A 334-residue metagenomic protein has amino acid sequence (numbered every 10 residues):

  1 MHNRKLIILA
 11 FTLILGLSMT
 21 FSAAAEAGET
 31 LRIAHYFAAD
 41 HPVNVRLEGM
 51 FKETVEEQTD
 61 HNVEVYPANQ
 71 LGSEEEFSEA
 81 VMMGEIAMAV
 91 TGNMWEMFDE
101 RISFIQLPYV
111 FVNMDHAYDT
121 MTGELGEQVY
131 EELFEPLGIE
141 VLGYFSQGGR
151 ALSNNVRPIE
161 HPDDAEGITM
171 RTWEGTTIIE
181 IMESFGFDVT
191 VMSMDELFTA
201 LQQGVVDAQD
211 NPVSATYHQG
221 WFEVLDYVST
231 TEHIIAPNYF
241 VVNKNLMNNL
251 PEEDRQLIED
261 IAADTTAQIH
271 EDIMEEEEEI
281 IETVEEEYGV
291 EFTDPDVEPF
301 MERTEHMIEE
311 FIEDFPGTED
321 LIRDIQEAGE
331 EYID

Functional and structural regions predicted by a protein language model:
M1-T30, I333-D334: Short, low-complexity disordered leader/linker segments with a strong preference for bacterial N-terminal type II
E26-H116, L125, F134-D334: N-terminal secretory/targeting leader peptides
